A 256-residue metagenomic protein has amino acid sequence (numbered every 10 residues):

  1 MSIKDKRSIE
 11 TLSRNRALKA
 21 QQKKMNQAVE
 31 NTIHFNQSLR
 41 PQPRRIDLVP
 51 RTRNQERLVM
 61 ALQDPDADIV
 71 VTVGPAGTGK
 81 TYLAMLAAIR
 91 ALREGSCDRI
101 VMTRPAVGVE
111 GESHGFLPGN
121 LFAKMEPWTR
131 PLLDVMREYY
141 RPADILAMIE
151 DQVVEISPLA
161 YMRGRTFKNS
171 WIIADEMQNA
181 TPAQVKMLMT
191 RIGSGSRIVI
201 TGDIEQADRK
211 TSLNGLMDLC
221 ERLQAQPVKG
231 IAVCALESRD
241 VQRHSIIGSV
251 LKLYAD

Functional and structural regions predicted by a protein language model:
S2-I9, R14, F35-D47, R57-A61 (+2 more regions): Conserved helicase motor core of SF1/SF2 NTP-dependent helicases
L18-R44: Charged, amphipathic alpha-helical linker segments immediately N-terminal to NTP-binding catalytic cores
V49-R51: Basic, flexible Lys/Arg- and Gly-enriched helix-loop patches that mediate nucleic-acid binding at interfaces with rRNA
